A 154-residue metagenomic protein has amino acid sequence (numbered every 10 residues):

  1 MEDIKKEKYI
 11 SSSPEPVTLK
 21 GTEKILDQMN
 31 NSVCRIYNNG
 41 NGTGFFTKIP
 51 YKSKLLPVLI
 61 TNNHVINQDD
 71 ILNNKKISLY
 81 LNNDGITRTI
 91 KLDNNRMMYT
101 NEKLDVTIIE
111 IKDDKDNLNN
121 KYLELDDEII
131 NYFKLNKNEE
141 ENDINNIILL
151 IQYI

Functional and structural regions predicted by a protein language model:
E2-I49, L59, V106-T107: N-terminal activation segment of mature serine protease catalytic domains
Q28-N41, L56, N63-I154: Serine endopeptidase catalytic core focused on the charge-relay Asp
K48-K52, E141: A short acidic-Thr-Gly-centered motif at the start of a beta-strand
